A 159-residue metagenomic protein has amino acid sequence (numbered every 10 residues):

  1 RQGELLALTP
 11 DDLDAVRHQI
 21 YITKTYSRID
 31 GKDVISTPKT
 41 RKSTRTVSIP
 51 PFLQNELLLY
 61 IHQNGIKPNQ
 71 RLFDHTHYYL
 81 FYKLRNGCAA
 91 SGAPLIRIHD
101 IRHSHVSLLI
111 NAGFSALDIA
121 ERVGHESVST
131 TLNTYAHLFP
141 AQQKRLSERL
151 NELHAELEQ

Functional and structural regions predicted by a protein language model:
R1, T76, L80, I98 (+2 more regions): Hydrophobic (often cysteine-bearing) scaffold residues that line and stabilize catalytic clefts of nucleotide/cofactor
R1-E4, N86, A90, D100-S127 (+2 more regions): C-terminal catalytic core of tyrosine-transesterase DNA break-rejoin enzymes
R1-Y26: Short, charged phosphate-coordinating catalytic segments
L8, Y60-Q63, R149: Residue-level signal for well-ordered alpha-helical positions
D12, N64, E126, L138-Q142 (+1 more regions): The DNA-recognition helices of helix-turn-helix-type DNA-binding domains
R17, D30-K32, S36-L53, E148-Q159: C-terminal secondary-structure termini that scaffold catalytic or DNA-interacting sites
R17, T25-R28, P50-P94: Active-site/catalytic core of tyrosine-dependent DNA strand-transfer enzymes
V34-T44, Q70-T76, G92-D100, L138-P140: Short, contiguous acidic/charged loop-to-helix segments that flank catalytic cores in large enzymes
